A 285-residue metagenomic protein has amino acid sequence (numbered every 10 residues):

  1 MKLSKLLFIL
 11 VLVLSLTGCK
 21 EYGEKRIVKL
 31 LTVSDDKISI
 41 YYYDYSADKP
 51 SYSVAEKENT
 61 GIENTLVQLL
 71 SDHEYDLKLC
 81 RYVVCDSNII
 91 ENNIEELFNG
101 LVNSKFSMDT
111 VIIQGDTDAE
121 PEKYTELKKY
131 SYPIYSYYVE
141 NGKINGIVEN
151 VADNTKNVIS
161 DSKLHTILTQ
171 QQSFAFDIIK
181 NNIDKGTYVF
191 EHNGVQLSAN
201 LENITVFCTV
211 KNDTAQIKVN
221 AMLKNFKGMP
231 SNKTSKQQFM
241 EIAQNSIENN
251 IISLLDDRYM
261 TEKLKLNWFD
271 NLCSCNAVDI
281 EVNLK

Functional and structural regions predicted by a protein language model:
K2-F8, L16-K285: Membrane-proximal alpha-helical signals and transmembrane carboxylates
